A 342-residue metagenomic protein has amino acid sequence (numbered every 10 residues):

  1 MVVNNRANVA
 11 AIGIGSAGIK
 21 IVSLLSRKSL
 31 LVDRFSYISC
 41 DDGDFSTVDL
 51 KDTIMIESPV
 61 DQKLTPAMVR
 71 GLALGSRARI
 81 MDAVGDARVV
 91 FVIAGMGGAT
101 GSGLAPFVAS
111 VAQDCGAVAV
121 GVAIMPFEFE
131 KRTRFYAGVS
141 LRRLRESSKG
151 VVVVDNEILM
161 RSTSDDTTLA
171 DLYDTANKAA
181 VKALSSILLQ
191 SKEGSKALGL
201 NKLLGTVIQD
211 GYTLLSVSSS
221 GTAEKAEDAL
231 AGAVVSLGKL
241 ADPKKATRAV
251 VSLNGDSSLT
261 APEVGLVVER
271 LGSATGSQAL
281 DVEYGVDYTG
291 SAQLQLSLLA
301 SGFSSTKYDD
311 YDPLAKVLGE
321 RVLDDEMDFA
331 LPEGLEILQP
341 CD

Functional and structural regions predicted by a protein language model:
M1-D342: Tubulin/FtsZ superfamily GTPase core signature
